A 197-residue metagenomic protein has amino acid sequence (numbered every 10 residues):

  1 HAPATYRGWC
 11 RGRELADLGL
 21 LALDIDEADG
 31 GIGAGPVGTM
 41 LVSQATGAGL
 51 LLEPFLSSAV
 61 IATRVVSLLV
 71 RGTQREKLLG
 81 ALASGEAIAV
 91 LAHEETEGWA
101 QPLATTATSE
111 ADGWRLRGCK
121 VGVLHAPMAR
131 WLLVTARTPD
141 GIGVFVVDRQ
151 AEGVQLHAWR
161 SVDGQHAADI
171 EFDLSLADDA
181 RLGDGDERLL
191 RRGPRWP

Functional and structural regions predicted by a protein language model:
H1-D17: Short secondary-structure junction/hinge motifs that connect adjacent elements
D17-E76, G80, S84, H125-M128: Internal helix-loop-helix
L23, S84-T96: A short, Trp-centered hydrophobic/proline-enriched beta-strand micro-motif
D26, V42, R71, L116-G118 (+2 more regions): Buried hydrophobic positions in well-ordered alpha/beta secondary-structure cores of metabolic enzymes
A48, V154-P197: Glycine-rich beta->alpha junctions and the first turn(s) of the following alpha-helix
A92, C119-Q155: A short core secondary-structure module
E95-G98, G122-L124, W159-D163, A167: Short Gly/Pro-enriched turn/cap motifs at secondary-structure boundaries
A107-S109: A structural signal for short hydrophobic beta-strand segments in well-ordered beta-sheet cores
